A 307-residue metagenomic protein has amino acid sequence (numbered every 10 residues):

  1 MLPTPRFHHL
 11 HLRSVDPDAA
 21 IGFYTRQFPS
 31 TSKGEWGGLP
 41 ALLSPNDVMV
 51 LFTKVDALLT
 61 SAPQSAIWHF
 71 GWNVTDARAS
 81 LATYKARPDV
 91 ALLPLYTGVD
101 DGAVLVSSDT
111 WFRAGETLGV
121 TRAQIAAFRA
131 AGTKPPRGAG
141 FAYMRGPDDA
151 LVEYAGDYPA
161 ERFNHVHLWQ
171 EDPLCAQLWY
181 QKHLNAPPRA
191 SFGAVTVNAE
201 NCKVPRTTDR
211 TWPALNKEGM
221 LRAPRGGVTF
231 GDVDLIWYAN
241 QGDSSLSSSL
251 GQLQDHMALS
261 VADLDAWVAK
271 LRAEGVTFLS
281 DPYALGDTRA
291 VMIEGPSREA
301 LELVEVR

Functional and structural regions predicted by a protein language model:
M1, K85-L168, P187-T229, D234-A239 (+3 more regions): Vicinal oxygen chelate
L2-T4, S61-P63, D157-A160, S249-G251: Short, flexible turn/loop "capping" segments at secondary-structure junctions
P3-W36: Mature N-terminal segment immediately following signal peptide/propeptide cleavage in secreted/periplasmic
V15-P17, N73-A79, D172-P173, V261-D265: Helix N-cap motif at beta-to-alpha junctions
A20-T25, Y84, D149, A176-Q181 (+2 more regions): Conserved active-site tyrosine of GNAT-family acetyltransferases
P40-A41, V55-S61, Q241-L246: Short, glycine- and small/hydrophobic-rich beta-strand elements in well-ordered beta-sheets
I67-W68, Q254-D255: Eukaryotic phosphotyrosine signaling hubs
